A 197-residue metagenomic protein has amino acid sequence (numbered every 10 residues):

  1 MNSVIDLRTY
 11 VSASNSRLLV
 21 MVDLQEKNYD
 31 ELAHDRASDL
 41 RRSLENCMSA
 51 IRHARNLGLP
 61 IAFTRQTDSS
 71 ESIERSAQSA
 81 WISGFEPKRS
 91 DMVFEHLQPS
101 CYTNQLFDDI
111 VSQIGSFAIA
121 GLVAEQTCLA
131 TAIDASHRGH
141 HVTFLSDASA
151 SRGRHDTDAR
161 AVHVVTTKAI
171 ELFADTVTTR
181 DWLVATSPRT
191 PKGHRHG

Functional and structural regions predicted by a protein language model:
M1-L18, R52, S72-G197: Active-site-adjacent betaalpha module
N15, A33-A62: A short alpha/beta connector and helix-capping loop motif
L18-L24: N-terminal nucleotide-binding beta1-loop-alpha1 segment
M21, T64, L145: Generic enzyme active-site microenvironment
Q25-E31: Short acidic, Gly/Ser-rich segments with clustered Asp/Glu that frequently serve as metal-coordination loops in enzyme
N28, S69-E71: Short, active-site-adjacent cap segments at secondary-structure transitions
R55, Q66, H140: Histidine-centered active-site/metal-ligand motif
R65-T67, L122: Short, well-ordered beta-to-alpha junction loops that form the rim of enzyme active sites and present histidine/acidic
